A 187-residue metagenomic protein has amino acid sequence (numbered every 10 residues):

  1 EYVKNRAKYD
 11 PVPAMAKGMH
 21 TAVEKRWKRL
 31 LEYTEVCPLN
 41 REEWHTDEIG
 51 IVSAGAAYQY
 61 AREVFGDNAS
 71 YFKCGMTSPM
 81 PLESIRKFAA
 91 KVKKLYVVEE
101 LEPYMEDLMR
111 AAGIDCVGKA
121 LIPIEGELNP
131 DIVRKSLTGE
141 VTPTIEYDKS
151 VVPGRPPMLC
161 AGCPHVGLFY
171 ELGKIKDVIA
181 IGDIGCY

Functional and structural regions predicted by a protein language model:
E1-L159, P164-G167, K176: Flexible, low-complexity linker and terminal segments
F169, I179-Y187: Thiamine diphosphate
